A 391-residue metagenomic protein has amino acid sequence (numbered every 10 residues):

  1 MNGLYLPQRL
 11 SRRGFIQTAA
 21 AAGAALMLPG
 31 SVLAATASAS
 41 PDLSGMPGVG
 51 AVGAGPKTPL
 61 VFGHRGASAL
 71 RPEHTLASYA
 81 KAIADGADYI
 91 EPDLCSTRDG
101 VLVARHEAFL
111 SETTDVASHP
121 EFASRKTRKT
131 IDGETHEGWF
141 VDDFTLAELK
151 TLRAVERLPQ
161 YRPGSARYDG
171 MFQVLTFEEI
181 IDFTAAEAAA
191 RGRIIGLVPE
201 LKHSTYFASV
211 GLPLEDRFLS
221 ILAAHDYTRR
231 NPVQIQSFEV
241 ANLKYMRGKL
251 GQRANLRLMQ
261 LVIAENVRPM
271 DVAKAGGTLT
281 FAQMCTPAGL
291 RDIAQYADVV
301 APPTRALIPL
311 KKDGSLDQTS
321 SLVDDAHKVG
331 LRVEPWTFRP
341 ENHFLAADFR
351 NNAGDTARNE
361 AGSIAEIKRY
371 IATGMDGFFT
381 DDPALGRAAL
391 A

Functional and structural regions predicted by a protein language model:
M1-S11, A21-L28: N-terminal secretory signal peptides
G30-F62: C-terminal segment of N-terminal export signals and the immediately downstream linker at the start of the mature
K57-Y89: N-terminal binding-site loop/beta-alpha segment at the start of enzyme catalytic domains that lines or forms
H64, A82, D93, L149 (+7 more regions): Conserved, mostly hydrophobic/aromatic
K81-L94, D292-V299: Catalytic domains of carbohydrate-active enzymes, especially glycoside hydrolases
S96-R105: Acidic helix-start/capping segments at beta-turn-to-alpha-helix junctions
H106-M284, A288-G289, Y296-D298, P302-P309 (+1 more regions): Metal-dependent phosphodiesterase/phospholipase catalytic core, i.e., the His/Asp/Glu-rich active-site region
F207-A208, K249, R253-A391: C-terminal active-site rim and adjoining tail of enzyme catalytic domains
